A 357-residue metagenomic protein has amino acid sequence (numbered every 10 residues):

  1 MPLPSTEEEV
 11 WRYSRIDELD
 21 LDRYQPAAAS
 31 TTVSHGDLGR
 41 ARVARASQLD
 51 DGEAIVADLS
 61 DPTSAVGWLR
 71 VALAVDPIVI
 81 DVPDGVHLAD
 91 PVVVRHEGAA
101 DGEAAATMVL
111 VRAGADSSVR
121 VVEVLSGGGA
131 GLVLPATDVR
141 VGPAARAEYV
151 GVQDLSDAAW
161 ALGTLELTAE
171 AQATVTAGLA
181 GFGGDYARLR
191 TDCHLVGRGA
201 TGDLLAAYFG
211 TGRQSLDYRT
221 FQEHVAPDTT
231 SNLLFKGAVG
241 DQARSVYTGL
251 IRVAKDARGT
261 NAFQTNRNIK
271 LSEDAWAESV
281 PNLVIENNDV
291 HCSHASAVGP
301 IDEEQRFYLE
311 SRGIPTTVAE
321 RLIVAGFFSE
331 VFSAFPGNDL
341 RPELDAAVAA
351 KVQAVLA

Functional and structural regions predicted by a protein language model:
M1-P62, G67-V71: Long, low-complexity, mixed-charge
I55-I314, F328, F332-A357: Conserved beta-strand/loop scaffold segments within soluble protein domains that form the structured core and edges
